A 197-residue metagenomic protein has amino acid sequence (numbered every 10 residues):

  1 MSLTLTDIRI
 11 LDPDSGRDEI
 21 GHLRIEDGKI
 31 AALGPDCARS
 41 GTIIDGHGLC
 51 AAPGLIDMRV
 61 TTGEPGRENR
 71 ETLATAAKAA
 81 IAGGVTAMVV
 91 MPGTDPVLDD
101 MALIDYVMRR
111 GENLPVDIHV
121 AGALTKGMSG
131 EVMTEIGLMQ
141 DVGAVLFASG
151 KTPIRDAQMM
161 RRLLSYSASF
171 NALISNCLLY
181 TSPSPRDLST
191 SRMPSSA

Functional and structural regions predicted by a protein language model:
M1-R39: N-terminal metal-binding scaffold of metallo-dependent hydrolase/deaminase domains
C37-A51: Active-site metal-binding motif and surrounding structural segment of the metallo-beta-lactamase
H47-G111: Metal-associated gating/positioning segment near the N- to mid-region
R70-A77, S129-G137: Short, acidic/polar
T75-L98, L114-K126, Q140-R155, N171-S175 (+1 more regions): Divalent metal-dependent hydrolysis catalytic cores, especially in the metallo-beta-lactamase
L98-L103, I154-Y166: Active-site-adjacent beta->alpha loops and helix N-cap segments on the catalytic face of soluble alpha/beta enzymes
Y180-P185: Conserved small/polar residues in nucleotide/adenosyl-binding loops
M193-A197: Hydrophobic alpha-helical segments, chiefly the membrane-spanning helices and signal/signal-anchor peptides
